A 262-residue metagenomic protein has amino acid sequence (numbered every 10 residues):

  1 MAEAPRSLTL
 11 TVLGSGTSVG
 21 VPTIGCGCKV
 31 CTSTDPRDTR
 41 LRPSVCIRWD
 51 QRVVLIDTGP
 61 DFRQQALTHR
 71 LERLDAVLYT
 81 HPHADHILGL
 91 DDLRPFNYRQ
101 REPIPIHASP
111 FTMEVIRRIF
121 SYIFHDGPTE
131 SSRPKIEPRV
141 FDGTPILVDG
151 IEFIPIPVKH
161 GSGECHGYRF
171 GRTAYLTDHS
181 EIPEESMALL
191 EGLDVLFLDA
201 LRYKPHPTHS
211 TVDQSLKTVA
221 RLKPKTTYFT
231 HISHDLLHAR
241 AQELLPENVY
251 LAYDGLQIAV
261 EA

Functional and structural regions predicted by a protein language model:
M1-L176, Q242-E261: Binuclear metal-dependent hydrolase catalytic cores
E181-A262: Cap/insert and terminal regions of metallo-dependent hydrolase folds
